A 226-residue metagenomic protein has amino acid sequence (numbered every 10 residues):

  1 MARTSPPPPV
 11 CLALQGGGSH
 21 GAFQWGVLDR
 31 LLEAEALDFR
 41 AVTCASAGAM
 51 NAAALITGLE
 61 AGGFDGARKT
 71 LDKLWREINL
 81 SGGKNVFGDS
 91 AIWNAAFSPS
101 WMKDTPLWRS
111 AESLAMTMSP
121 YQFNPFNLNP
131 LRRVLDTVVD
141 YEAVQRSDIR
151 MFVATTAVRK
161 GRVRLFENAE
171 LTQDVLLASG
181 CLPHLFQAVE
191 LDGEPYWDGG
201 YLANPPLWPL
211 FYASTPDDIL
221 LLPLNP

Functional and structural regions predicted by a protein language model:
M1-A13, I149-R150, V158-R159: Small-residue-rich anion-binding loops in enzyme active sites
P6-A13, G18-F123, N129, L135 (+1 more regions): Patatin-like phospholipase
F87-L222: Active-site-adjacent alpha/beta core region of enzyme catalytic domains
L224-P226: Cofactor-binding loop segments of dinucleotide-utilizing enzymes, especially the Rossmann-like FAD- and NAD(P)+-binding
